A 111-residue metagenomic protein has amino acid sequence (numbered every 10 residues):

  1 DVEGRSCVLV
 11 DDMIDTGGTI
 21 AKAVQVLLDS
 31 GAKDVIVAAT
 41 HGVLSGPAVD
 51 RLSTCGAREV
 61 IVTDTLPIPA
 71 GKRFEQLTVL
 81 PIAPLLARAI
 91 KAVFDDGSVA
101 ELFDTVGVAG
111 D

Functional and structural regions predicted by a protein language model:
D1-D111: PRPP-associated nucleotide enzymes
